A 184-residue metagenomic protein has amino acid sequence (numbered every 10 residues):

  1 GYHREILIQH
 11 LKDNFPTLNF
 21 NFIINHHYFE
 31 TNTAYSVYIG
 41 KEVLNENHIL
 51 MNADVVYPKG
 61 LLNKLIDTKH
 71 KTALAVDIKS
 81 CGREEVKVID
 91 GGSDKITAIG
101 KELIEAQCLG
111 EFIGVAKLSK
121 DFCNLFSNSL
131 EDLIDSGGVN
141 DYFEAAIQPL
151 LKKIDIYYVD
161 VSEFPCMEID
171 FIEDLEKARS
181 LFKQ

Functional and structural regions predicted by a protein language model:
G1-N47, S136: Conserved N-terminal catalytic core of the sugar/cofactor nucleotidyltransferase
Q9, P58-I134: Conserved core of the sugar-phosphate nucleotidyltransferase
Q9, Y38, N63, A145-Q148: Active-site phosphate/pyrophosphate- and oxyanion-stabilizing loops and adjacent acidic/basic residues in soluble
N19-N21, K95, D155-Y157: Conserved beta-strand segments of alpha/beta enzyme cores
I24-H26, N52, K59, V76 (+1 more regions): Short loop/edge segments at beta-strand edges and connector loops that shape dinucleotide/nucleotide cofactor-binding
E46-V56: Short beta-strand-to-loop acidic/aromatic patch adjacent to the donor-nucleotide binding site
L109-Q184: Conserved alpha/beta core of the MobA/IspD/sugar-nucleotide pyrophosphorylase nucleotidyltransferase superfamily
